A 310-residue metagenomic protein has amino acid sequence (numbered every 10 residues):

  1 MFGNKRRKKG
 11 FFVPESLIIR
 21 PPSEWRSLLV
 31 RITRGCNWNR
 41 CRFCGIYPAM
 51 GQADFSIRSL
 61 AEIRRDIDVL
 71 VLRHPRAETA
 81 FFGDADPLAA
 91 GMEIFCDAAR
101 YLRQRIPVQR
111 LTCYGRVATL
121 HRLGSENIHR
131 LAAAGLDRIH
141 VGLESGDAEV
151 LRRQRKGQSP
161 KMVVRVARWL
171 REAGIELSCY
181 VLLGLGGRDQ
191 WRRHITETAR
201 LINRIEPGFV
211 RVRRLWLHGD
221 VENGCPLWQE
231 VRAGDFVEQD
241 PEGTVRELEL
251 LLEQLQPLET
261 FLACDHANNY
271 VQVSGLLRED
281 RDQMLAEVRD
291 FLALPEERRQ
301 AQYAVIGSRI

Functional and structural regions predicted by a protein language model:
F2-I19, N203-I310: Auxiliary Fe-S-binding modules of radical SAM enzymes
E15-E62: Canonical Radical SAM [4Fe-4S] cluster-binding loop centered on the CxxxCxxC motif and its immediate flanking residues
L28-V30, A80, L111-G115, I139-V141 (+3 more regions): Hydrophobic faces of well-ordered beta-strands that scaffold small-molecule active sites in alpha/beta enzyme cores
C36, C44, I63, F82 (+4 more regions): Conserved, mostly hydrophobic/aromatic
I63, F95, G124, V163 (+3 more regions): Aromatic/hydrophobic pocket-lining residues that form the small-molecule binding cavity in soluble enzyme cores
L70-A173, Q256: Conserved SAM/AdoMet-binding glycine-rich loop
A118, G146-V150, L170-H194, R213-G219 (+1 more regions): Conserved strand-turn element in the central/C-terminal portion of the radical SAM core barrel that lines
E126-I128, G186-R204: Catalytic cores of alpha/beta
